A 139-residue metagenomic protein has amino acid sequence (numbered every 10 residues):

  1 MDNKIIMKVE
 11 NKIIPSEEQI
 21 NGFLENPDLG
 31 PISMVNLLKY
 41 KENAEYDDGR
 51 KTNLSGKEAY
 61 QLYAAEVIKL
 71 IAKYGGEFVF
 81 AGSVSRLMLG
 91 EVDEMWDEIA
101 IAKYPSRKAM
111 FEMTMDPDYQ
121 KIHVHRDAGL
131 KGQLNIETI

Functional and structural regions predicted by a protein language model:
D2-E98, P105, A109, I139: Short S/T/G/P-rich N-terminal loop/turn motif that feeds into the first structured element of a domain
I101-I139: Short, Lys/Arg-rich amphipathic alpha-helical interaction segments that bind nucleic acids or acidic protein surfaces
